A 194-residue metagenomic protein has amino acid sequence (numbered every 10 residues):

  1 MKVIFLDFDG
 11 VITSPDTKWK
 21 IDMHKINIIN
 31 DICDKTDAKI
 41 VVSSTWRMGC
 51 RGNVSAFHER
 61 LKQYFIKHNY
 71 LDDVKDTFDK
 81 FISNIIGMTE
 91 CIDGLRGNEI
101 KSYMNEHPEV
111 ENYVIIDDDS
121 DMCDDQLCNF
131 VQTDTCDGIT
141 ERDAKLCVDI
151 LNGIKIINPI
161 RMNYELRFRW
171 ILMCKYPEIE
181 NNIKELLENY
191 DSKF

Functional and structural regions predicted by a protein language model:
M1-C174: Catalytic phosphate/metal-binding cores of nucleic-acid and nucleotide-processing enzymes, i.e., regions that mediate
K62, K75, E180, K184-D191: Residue-level detector of alpha-helical secondary structure
K175-E178, F194: Ankyrin repeat (ANK) tandem alpha-helical domains that serve as protein-protein interaction scaffolds, prominent
